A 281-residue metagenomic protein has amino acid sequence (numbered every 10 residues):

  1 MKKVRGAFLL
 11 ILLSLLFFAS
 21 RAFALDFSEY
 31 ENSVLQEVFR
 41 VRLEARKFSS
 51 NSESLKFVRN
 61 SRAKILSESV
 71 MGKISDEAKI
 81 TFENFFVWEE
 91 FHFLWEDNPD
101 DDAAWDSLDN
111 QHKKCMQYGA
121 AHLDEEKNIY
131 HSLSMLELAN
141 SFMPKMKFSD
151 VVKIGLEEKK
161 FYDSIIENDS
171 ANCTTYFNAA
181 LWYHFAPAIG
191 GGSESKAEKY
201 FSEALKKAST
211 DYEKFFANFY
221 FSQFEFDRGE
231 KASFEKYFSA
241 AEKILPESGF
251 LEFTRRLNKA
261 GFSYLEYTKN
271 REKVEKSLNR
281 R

Functional and structural regions predicted by a protein language model:
L9-F18: Bacterial N-terminal signal peptides
Y30-R46, K73-P99, D124-M146, S170-P187 (+2 more regions): Amphipathic alpha-helical repeat scaffolds of TPR domains
E44-F57, F91-D109, S141-G155, F185-K196 (+1 more regions): Short coil/turn connectors between adjacent alpha-helices in alpha-solenoid helical repeat scaffolds
I65-G72, G119, Y162, D169 (+3 more regions): Alpha-helical junction/boundary sensor with strong preference for TPR arrays
H112, M116-G119, Y162, E194 (+2 more regions): Hydrophobic/aromatic packing residues within the alpha-helices of TPR/SEL1-like helical repeat arrays
D124, S149-D150, E167, S209: Structural signature of alpha-solenoid helical repeat scaffolds
A217, D227, S233-R281: Terminal, low-structured helical/coil segments at or just beyond the last alpha-helical repeat
